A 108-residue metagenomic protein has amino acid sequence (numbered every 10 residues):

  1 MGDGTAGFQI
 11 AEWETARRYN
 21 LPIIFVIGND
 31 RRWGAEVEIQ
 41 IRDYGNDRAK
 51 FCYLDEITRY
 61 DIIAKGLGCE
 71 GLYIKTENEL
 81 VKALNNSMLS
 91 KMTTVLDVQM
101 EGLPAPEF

Functional and structural regions predicted by a protein language model:
M1-F108: Thiamine diphosphate
